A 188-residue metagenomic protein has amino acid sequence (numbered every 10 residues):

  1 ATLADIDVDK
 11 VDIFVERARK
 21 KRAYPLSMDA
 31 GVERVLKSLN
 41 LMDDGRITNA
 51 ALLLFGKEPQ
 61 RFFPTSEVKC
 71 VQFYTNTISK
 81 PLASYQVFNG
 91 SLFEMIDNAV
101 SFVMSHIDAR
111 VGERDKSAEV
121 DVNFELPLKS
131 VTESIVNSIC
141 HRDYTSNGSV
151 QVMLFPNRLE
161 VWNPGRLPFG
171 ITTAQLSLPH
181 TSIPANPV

Functional and structural regions predicted by a protein language model:
A1-N147, Q151-I183, P187-V188: Active-site helix-to-loop segments that bind/position phosphate- or nucleotide-bearing substrates and donors across
